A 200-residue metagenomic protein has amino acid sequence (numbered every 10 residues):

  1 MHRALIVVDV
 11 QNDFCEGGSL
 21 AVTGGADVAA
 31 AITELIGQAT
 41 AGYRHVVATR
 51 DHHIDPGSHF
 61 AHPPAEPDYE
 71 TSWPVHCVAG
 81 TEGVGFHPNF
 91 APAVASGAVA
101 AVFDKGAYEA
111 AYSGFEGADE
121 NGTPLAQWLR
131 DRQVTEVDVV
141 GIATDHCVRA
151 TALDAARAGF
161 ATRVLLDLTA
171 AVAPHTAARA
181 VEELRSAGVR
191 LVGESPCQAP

Functional and structural regions predicted by a protein language model:
M1-L5: Extreme N-terminal starter segment of soluble prokaryotic enzymes
N12, I54, A170: Short, glycine/acidic-enriched loop or turn micro-motifs at the edges of active sites
C15-G24: Acidic/histidine-rich helix-loop elements that form or flank divalent-metal/phosphate-binding sites at the catalytic
A30-E136: Active-site alpha/beta core segments
L35-I36, H146-R157: Histidine-anchored nucleotide/phosphate-binding helix
G83-G97, H175-P200: Structural recognition of alpha->loop->beta junctions
D138-G141, A161-P174: A short glycine-rich beta-strand->turn/loop micro-motif centered on a GG-aromatic cluster
